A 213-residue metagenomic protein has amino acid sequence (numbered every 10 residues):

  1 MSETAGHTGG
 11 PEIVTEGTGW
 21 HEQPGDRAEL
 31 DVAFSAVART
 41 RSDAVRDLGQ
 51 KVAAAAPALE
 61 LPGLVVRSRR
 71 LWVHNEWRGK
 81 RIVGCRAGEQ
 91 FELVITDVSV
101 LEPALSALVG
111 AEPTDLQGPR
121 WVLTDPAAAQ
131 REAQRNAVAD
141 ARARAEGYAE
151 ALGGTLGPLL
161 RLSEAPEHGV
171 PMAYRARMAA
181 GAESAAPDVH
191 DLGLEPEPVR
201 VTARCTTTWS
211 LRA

Functional and structural regions predicted by a protein language model:
M1-A213: Short, charge-dense linear interaction motifs
